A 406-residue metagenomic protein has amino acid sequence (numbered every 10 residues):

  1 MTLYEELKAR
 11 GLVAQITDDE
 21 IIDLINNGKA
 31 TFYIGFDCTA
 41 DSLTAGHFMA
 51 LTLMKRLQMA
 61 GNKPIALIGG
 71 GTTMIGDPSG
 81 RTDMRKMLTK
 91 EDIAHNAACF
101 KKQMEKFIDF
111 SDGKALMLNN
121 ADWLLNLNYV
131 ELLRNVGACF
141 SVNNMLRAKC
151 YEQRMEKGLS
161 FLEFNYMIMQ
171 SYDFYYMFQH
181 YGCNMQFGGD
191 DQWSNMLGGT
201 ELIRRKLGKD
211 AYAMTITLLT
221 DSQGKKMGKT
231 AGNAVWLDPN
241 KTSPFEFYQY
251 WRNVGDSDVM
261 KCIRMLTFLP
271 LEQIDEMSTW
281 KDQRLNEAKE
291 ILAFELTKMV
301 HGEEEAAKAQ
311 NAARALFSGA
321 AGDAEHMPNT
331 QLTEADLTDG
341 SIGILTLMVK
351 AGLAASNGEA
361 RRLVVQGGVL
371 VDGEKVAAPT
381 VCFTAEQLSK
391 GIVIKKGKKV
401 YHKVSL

Functional and structural regions predicted by a protein language model:
M1-F32: Positively charged, low-complexity intrinsically disordered leader regions
L7, T44, M117: Divalent metal-coordination and catalytic microenvironments
R10, T89-K90, N96-T217, D221: Divalent-metal (Mg2+/Mn2+/Ca2+)-assisted nucleotide/phosphate chemistry catalytic cores
I21-P78, Q186-W193: N-terminal catalytic cores of NTP/NDP-binding nucleotidyl/phosphoryl-transfer enzymes
A50-L57, M177, N195-I203, L296 (+1 more regions): Buried hydrophobic packing segments
P78-A94: A charged helix-plus-loop insertion that forms the helical arch/lid used to bind and gate nucleic-acid substrates
R81-K86, R134-V136, T230-A231: Short, hinge-like loop/turn segments at secondary-structure boundaries
I203-L406: Conserved nucleotide- and phosphate/pyrophosphate-binding catalytic cores in adenylate/nucleotidyl-handling enzymes
